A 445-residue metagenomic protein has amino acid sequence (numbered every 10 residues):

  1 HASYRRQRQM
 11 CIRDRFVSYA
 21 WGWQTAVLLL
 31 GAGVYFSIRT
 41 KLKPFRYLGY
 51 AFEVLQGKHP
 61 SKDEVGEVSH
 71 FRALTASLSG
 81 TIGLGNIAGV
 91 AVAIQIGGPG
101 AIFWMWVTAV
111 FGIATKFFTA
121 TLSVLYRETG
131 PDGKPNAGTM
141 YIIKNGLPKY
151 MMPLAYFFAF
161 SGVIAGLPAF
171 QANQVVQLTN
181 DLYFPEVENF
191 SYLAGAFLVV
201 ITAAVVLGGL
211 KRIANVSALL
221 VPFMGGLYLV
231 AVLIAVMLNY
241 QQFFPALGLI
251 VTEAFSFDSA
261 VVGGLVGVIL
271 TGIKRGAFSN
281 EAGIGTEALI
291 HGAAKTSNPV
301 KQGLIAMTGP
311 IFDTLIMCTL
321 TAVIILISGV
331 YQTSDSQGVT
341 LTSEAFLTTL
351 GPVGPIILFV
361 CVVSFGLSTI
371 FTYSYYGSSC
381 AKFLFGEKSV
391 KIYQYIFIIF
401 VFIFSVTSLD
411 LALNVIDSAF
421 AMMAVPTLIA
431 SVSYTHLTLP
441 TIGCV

Functional and structural regions predicted by a protein language model:
H1-R8, I12, H436, T441-V445: Single conserved hydrophobic/aromatic residue that forms the stacking wall/gate of nucleotide- or nucleobase-binding
Q9, R13-L84, Q95-A101, G112 (+1 more regions): N-terminal alpha-helical transmembrane segments of multi-pass membrane transport and channel/translocase proteins
A26-G31, A155-A159, Y183-L210, L227 (+2 more regions): Transmembrane alpha-helical segments of multi-pass small-molecule transport proteins
L28-Y35, R39-F52, V176-T179, F190-N239 (+4 more regions): Membrane-interface loop-to-helix entry segments
F36-S37, T108-G133, T139-M140, K144-N173 (+2 more regions): Helix-loop-helix module between adjacent transmembrane segments
L42-S69, V92-I94, G98-A101, A114-L147 (+3 more regions): Flexible loop linkers connecting adjacent transmembrane helices in multi-pass alpha-helical membrane transporters
D63-I96, L122-M140, K144, F157-F160 (+1 more regions): Alpha-helical membrane segments and immediately flanking helix-loop junctions that form or couple to the substrate/ion
F118-P131, A231-L249, A294-T296, T308 (+1 more regions): Extracellular/periplasmic helix-exit of transmembrane alpha-helices
